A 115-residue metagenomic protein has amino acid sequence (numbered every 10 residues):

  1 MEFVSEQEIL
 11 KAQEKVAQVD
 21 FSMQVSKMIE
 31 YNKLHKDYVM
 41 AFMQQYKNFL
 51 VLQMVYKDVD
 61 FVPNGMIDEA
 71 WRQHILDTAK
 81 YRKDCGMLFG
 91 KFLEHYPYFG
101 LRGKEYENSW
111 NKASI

Functional and structural regions predicted by a protein language model:
M1-I115: Intrinsically disordered, low-complexity, repeat-rich regions that form long N- or C-terminal tails or large
